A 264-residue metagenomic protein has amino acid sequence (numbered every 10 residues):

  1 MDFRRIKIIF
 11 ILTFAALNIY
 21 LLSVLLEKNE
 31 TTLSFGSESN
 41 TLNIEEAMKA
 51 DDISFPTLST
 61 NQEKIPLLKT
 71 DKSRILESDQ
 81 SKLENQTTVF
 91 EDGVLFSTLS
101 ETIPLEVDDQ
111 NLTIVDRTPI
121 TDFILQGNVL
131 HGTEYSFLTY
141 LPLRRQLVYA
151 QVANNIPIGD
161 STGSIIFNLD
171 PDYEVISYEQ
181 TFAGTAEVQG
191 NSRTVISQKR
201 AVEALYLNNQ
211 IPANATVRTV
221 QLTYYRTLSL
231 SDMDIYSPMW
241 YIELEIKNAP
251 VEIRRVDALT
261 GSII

Functional and structural regions predicted by a protein language model:
M1-L138, R144-N155: Preferential activation on post-signal-peptide N-terminal prodomains/segments of secreted or lumenal proteins
M1-R4, Y149, E187, V202 (+1 more regions): Generic, low-specificity signal for short hydrophobic/alpha-helical stretches with a mild N-terminal bias, encompassing
I9-F10, P171-E174, I253-R255, I263: Generic detector of bulky aromatic hydrophobic side chains
S34-S37, S161-S164, G190-T194, R255-D257: Surface-exposed beta-strand edges and their flanking turn/coil or helix-capping segments
F123-P171, Q221-R254: Exposed beta-strand-loop-beta-strand "reactive/processing" segments of non-cytosolic proteins
N168-A201: Short helix-loop boundary/capping segments
S192-I264: Extracytoplasmic/luminal low-complexity segments enriched in Pro/Gly and acidic/polar residues that act as flexible
